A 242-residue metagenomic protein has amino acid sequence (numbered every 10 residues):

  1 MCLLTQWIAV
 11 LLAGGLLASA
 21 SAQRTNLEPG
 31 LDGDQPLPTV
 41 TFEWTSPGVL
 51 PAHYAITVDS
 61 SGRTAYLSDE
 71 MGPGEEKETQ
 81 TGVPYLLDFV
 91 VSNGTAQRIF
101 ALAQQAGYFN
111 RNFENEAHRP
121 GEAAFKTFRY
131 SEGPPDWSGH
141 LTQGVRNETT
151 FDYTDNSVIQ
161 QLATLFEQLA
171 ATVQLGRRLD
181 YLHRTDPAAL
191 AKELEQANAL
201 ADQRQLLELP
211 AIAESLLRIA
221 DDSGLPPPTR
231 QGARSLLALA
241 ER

Functional and structural regions predicted by a protein language model:
M1-L3: N-terminal secretory signal peptides that target proteins for export/translocation
Q6-L16: Bacterial N-terminal signal peptides
A20-G48, F109-R242: Short, well-ordered, aromatic-rich surface patches in folded extracellular/luminal domains
N26-Q80: N-terminal secretory signal peptides
H53-T57, K77-V91, P135-D155: Short amphipathic beta-strand/extended segments with alternating polar/hydrophobic composition
S60-S61, V90-R98, Y130-W137: A short, structured loop/turn motif at beta-sheet edges
R63-L87, K192-A199, A213-L217: Acidic/histidine-rich, surface-exposed loop or edge segments in extracytoplasmic proteins
Q80-Y108: Long, charged/polar, surface-exposed segments that mediate recognition or autoinhibition
